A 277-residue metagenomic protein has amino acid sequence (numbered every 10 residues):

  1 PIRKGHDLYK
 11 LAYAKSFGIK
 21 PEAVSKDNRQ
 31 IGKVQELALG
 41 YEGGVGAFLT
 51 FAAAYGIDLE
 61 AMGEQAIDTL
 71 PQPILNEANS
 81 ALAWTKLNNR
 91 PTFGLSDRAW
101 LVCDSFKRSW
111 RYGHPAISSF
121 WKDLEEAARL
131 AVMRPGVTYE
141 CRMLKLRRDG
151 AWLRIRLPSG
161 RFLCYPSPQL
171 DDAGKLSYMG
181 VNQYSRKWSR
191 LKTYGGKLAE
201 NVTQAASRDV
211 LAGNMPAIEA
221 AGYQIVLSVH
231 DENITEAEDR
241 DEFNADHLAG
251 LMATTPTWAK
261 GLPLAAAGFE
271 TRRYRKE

Functional and structural regions predicted by a protein language model:
P1-E277: Conserved catalytic core of nucleotide polymerization and phosphodiester-bond processing enzymes
